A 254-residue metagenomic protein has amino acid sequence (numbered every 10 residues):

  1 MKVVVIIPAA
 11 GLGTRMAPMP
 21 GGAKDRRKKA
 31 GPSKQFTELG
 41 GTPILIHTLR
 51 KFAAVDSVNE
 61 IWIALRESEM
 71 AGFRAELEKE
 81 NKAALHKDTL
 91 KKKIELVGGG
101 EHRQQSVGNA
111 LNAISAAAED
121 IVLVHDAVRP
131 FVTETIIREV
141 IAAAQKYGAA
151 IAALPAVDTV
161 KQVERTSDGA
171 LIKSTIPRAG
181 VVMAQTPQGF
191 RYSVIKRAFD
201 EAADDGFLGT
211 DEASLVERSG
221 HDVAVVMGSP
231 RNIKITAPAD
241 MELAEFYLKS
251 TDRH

Functional and structural regions predicted by a protein language model:
K2-A71: N-terminal glycine-rich phosphate-binding loop and ensuing alpha1 helix
V3, K93-E95, V181: Short, conserved active-site loop motifs that form the nucleotide-linked donor/cofactor pocket
M19-A30, E78-K92, T166-A170: Intrinsically disordered, low-complexity terminal tails and inter-domain linkers enriched for S/T/G/P/D/E
I46-E119: Conserved N-terminal catalytic core of the sugar/cofactor nucleotidyltransferase
V122-L123: Short aromatic/hydrophobic "clamp" motif used to bind/position activated sugar donors
D126: Substrate/cofactor-recognition hotspot
F131-V226, H254: Conserved core of the sugar-phosphate nucleotidyltransferase
N232-H254: Hydrophobic helical membrane-anchoring modules
